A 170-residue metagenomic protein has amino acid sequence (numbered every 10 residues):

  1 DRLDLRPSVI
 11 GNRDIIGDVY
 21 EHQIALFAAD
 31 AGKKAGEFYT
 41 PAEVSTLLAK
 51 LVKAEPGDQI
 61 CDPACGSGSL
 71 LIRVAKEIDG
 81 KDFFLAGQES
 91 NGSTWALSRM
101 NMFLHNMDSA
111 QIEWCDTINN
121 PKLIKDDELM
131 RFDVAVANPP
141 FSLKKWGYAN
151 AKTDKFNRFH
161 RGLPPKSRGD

Functional and structural regions predicted by a protein language model:
D1-A28, E37: Long recognition/docking surfaces used for binding and targeting
R2-S8, M130-V136, P165-R168: Short, mixed-charge, low-aromatic patches
V9, K34-P41, L163-D170: Short acidic-aromatic active-site loops that bind/stabilize oxyanions
Y20-L26, V74-K76, N150-K155: Short amphipathic alpha-helical segments, especially helix-boundary/capping motifs
K34-A137, S142, W146, T153: Conserved S-adenosyl-L-methionine
F141-D170: Mobile active-site "lid"/loop adjacent to the S-adenosyl-L-methionine
